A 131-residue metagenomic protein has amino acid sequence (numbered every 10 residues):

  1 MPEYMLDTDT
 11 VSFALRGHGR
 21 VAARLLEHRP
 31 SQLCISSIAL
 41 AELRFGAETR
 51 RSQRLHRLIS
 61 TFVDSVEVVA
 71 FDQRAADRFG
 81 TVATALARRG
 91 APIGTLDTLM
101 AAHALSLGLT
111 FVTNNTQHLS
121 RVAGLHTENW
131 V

Functional and structural regions predicted by a protein language model:
M1-I35, F45-V63, R88: Short, well-structured N-terminal submotif of metal-dependent ribonuclease cores
P2, E27, Q117, T127-V131: Short, C-terminally biased terminal segments at protein or domain edges
P2-E3, R57, E67-N114: Active-site neighborhoods of divalent-metal-dependent phosphate/nucleic-acid chemistry enzymes
D7-T8, V21, L43, F79 (+3 more regions): Generic structural signal for small/hydrophobic residues in well-ordered secondary structure, especially within
D9-T10, I38-A41, R74, Q117: Alpha-helix/helix-capping structural signal
V11-S12, A22, A41-R44, V69 (+2 more regions): Nucleotide phosphate-binding site architecture
S37, D72, V131: Residues at the C-termini of beta-strands that transition into short coil/loop
